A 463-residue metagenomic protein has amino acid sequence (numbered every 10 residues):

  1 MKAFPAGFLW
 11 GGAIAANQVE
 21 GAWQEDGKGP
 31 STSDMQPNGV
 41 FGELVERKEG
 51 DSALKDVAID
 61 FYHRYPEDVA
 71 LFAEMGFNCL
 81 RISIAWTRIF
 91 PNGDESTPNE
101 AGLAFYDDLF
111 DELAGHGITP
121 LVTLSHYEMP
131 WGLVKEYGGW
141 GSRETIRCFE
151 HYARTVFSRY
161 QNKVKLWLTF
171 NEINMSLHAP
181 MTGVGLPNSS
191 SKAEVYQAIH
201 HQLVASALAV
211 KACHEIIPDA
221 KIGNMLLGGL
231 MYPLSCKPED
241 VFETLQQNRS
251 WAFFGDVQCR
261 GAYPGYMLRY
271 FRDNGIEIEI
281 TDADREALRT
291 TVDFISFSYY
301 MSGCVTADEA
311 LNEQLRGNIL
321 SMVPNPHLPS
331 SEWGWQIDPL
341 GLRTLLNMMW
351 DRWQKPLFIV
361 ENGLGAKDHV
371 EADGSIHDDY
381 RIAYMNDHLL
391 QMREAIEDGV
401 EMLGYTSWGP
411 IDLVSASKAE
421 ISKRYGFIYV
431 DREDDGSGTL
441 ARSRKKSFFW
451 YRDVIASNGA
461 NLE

Functional and structural regions predicted by a protein language model:
M1-E49, A73, N92-D94, L103-E463: Active-site region of glycoside hydrolase catalytic domains
G50-R64, G141-R143: Active-site mouth loops of central-metabolism enzymes
D60, R64-A85, T290, F294: Catalytic domains of carbohydrate-active enzymes, especially glycoside hydrolases
I84-P98: Glycine-rich, proline-tolerant flexible connector loops at the mouths of alpha/beta enzymes
